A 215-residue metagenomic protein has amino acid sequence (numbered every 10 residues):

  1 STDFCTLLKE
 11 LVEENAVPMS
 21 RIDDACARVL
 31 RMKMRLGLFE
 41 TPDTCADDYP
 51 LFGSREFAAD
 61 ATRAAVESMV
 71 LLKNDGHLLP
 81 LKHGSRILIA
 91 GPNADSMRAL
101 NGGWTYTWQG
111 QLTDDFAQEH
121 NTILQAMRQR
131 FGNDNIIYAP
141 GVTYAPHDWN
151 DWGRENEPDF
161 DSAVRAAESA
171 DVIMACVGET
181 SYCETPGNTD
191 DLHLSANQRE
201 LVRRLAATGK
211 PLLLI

Functional and structural regions predicted by a protein language model:
S1-M19, R31, L51-F52, A59-I215: C-terminal non-catalytic regions of proteins with extracellular/luminal or membrane-system context
A27, M34-P50: Conserved, charged catalytic cores of large soluble enzymes
